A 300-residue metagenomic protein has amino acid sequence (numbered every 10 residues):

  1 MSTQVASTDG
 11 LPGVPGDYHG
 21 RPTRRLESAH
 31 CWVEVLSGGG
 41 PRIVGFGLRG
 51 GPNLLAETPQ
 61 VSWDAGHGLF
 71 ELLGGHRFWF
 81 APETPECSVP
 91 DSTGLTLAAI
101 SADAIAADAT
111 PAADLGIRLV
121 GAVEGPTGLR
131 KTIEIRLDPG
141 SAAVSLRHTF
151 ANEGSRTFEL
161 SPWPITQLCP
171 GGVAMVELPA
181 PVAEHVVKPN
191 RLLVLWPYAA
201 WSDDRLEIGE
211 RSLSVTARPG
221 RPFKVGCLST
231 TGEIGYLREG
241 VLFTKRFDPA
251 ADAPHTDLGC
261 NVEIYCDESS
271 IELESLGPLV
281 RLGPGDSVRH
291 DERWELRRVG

Functional and structural regions predicted by a protein language model:
S2-S145, T149, E153-G300: Surface-exposed acidic/polar loop and edge beta-strand patches at domain peripheries
